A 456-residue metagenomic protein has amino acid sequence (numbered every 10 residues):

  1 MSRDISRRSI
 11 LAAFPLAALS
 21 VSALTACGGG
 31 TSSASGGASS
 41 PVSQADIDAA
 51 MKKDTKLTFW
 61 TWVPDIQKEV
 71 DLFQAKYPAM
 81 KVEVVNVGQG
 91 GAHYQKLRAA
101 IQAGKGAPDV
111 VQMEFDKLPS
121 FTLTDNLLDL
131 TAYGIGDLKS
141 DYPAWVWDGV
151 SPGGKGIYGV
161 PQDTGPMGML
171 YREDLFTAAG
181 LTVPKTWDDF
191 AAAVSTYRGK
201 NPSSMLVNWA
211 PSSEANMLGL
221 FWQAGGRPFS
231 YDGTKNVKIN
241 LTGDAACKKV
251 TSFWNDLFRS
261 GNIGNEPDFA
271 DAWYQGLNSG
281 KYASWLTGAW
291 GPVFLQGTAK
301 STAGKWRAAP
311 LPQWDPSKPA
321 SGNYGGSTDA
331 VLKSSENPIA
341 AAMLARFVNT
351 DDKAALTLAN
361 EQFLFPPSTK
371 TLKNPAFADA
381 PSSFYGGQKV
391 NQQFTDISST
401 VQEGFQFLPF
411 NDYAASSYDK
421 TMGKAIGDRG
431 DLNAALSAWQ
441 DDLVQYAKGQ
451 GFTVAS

Functional and structural regions predicted by a protein language model:
S2-S120, G136, V183, E266 (+5 more regions): Conserved N-terminal structural module of periplasmic/extracytoplasmic solute-binding proteins
R3, T177, D396-S456: Conserved C-terminal helix/tail region of periplasmic/extracytoplasmic solute-binding proteins
S40-D46, F115-M167, L220, R307-A309 (+1 more regions): Hinge/lid segment of periplasmic solute-binding proteins
D48-A50, T131-A144, G226-K249, G297-S301 (+3 more regions): Short, solvent-exposed loop/beta-turn-alpha elements that line the ligand-binding surface or hinge of extracytoplasmic
M51, P119, W290-T302, D315-S417 (+2 more regions): C-terminal lobe and pocket-closing loops of periplasmic/extracytoplasmic Venus-flytrap solute-binding proteins
A99, A107-D109, D137-L175, M205 (+2 more regions): A structural signal for short loop-to-beta-strand junctions that line the ligand-binding cleft of periplasmic/secreted
G154-Q162, M167, A191-I239, A246 (+1 more regions): Extracytoplasmic/periplasmic solute-binding protein
V194-R198, N236-E266, L311: Glycine-centered hinge/linker elements that transmit conformational signals in sensory and ligand-binding systems
